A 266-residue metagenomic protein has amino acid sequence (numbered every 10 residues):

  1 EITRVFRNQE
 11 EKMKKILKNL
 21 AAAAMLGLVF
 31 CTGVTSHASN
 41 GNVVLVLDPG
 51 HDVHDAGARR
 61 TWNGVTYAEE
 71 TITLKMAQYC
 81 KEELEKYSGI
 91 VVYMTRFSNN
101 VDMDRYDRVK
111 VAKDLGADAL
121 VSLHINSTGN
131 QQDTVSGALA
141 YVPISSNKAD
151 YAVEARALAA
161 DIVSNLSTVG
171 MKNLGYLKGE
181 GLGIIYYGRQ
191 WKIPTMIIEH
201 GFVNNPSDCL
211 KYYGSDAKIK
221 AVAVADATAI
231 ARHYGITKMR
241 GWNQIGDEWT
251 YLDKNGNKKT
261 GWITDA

Functional and structural regions predicted by a protein language model:
E1-K12: Short, Lys/Arg-enriched N-terminal segments with co-localized hydrophobic residues within the first ~10-30 amino acids
M13-A21: Bacterial N-terminal signal peptides that target proteins for export
F30-G41: Sec-dependent signal peptide cleavage junction
S39-V111, L115, N130, T134-G137 (+3 more regions): Active-site histidine-acidic residue metal-binding/catalytic motifs, centered on HxH/HExxH-like signatures
V46, S122-N130, G175-T237: Active-site-adjacent mobile loop/cap segments within catalytic or ligand-binding domains
H51-H54, F97-D102, I125-Q131, S145-A149 (+3 more regions): Solvent-exposed loop/turn segments at secondary-structure junctions within structured extracellular/periplasmic domains
V153-E180: Active-site-adjacent substrate-binding region of metalloamidase/peptidase-like peptide-processing proteins
I236-A266: Extracellular adhesion/carbohydrate-binding repeat motifs centered on closely spaced tryptophans
